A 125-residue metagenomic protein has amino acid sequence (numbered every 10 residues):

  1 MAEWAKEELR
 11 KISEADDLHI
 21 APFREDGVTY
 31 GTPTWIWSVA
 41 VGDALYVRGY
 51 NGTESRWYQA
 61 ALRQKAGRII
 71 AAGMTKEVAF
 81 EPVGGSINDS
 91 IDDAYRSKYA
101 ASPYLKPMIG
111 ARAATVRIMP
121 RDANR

Functional and structural regions predicted by a protein language model:
M1-H19: Extreme N-terminal tail/first-helix region
W4, W35-W37, W57: Tryptophan-centered motif/residue detector
E7, P22-V28, S102-P107: Short helix-to-loop capping/linker segments positioned immediately adjacent to catalytic or ligand/cofactor-binding
R10, T32-P33, A66-G67: Short, flexible segments with low predicted structural confidence
S13-A15, T29-G31, A60-L62, A111: Short solvent-exposed loop/turn micro-motifs enriched in small/polar/acidic residues
A15-Y50, A79: Short beta-strand segments
G42-D43, R121-A123: Short loop segments at secondary-structure junctions
N51-D122: Short, structured beta-strand-loop surface elements
